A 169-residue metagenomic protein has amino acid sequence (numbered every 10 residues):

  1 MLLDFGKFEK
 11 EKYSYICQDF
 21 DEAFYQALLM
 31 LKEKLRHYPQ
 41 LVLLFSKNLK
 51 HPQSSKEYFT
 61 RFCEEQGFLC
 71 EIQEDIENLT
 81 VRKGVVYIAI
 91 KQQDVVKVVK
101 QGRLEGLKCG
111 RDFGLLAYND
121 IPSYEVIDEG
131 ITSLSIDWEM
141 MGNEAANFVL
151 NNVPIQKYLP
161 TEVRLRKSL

Functional and structural regions predicted by a protein language model:
F5, L44-L49, I88-Q93, N119: Structural motif
G6-V42, V95, L134-P154: Hydrophobic alpha-helical segments within soluble ligand-binding/sensing domains
E9-K10, L49-S55, D94, S123: Short, charged/polar "capping" segments at the starts of alpha-helices and the immediately preceding loops
E22-Q66, K157-L169: An alpha-beta-alpha
K34-H37, N78-G84: Flexible, charged surface loops at secondary-structure boundaries
C63-L69, L104-C109: Short helix-capping segments at alpha-helix termini
E65-T80: A short, well-structured beta->alpha microelement
V81-V86, Q93-L169: Flexible loop/turn connectors
